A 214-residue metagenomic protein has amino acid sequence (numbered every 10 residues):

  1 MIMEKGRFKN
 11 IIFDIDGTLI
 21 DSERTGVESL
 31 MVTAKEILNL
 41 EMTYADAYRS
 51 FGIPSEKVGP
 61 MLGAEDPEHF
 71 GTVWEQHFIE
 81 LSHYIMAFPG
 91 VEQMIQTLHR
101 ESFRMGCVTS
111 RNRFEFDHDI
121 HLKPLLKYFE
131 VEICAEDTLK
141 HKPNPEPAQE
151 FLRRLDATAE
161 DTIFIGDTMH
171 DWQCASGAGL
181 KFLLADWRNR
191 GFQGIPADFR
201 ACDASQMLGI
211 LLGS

Functional and structural regions predicted by a protein language model:
I2-I11, N112-R113, D117-S214: Asp-based, Mg2+/Mn2+-dependent phosphohydrolase catalytic module
E4-Q93, H99-R100: N-terminal helical cap/lid subdomain that shapes the substrate entry/recognition surface in HAD-like hydrolases
D14, T18, T109, D167: Conserved G/P- and acidic residue-centered "switch" motifs that form tight phosphate/ATP-binding loops in soluble
D21, C107-T109, L184: Hydrophobic residues in well-ordered beta-strands that form the structural core
M31, K35, P60-G63, E75 (+7 more regions): Class I S-adenosyl-L-methionine
N39-L40, F103, A157, L180: Short glycine/serine/threonine/alanine-rich loop segments
S50, R104, F164: Short glycine/serine/threonine-biased micro-segments
E80-C107, R113-I120, P145: Short, acidic loop-to-helix structural element flanking the phosphoryl-transfer center in phosphate-processing enzymes
